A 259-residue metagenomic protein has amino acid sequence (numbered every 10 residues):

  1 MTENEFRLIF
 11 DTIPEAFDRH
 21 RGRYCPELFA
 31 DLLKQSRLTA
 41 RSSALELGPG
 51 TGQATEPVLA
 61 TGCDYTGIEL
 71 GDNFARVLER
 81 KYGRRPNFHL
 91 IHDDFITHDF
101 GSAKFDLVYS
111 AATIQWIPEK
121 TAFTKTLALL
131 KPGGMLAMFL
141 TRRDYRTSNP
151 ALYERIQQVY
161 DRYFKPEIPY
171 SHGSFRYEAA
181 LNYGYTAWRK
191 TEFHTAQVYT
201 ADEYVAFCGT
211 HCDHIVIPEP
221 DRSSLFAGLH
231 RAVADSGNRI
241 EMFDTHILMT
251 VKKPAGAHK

Functional and structural regions predicted by a protein language model:
M1-T39: Conserved class I S-adenosyl-L-methionine
R41-S42, A103: Nucleotide donor/acceptor-binding cores
S43-L45, T51-H98: Class I SAM-dependent methyltransferase SAM/SAH-binding core
T51, I168, G173-K259: Conserved Class I S-adenosyl-L-methionine
H98-V108: A short acidic, Gly/Pro-enriched loop at the edge of an enzyme's catalytic core that lines a small-molecule cofactor
D106-K120: A short SAM/SAH-binding and catalytic strip from SAM-dependent methyltransferases
T124-L127, K131-Q197: Conserved catalytic/acceptor-binding region of the Class I
